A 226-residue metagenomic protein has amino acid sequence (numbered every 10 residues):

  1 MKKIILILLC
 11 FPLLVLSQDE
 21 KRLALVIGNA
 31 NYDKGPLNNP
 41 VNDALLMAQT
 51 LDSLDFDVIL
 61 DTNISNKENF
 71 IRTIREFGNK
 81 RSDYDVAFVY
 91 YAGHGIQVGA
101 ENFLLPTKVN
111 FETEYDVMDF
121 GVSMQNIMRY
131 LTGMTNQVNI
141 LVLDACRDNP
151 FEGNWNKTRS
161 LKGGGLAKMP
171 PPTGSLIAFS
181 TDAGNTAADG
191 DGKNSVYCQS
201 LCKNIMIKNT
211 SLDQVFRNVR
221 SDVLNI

Functional and structural regions predicted by a protein language model:
K3-L14: Sec-dependent N-terminal signal peptides
V15-E20: Boundary at the C-terminal end of the N-terminal hydrophobic targeting segment
K21, D57-V58, K67-A92, I96-G153 (+4 more regions): Caspase-like (clan CD) cysteine peptidase catalytic core
L23, A100, G174-L176: A generic secondary-structure signal marking the coil-to-beta-strand transition
L23-K34: Active-site histidine-acidic residue metal-binding/catalytic motifs, centered on HxH/HExxH-like signatures
G35, P40, D61, N139-I226: Active-site-proximal C-terminal subdomain of hydrolase catalytic domains
N39-D52: Short, solvent-exposed amphipathic alpha-helices that sit in or adjacent to ligand/effector-binding or catalytic
L51-T62: Short beta-strand elements in bilobed, periplasmic/extracellular small-molecule ligand-binding domains
